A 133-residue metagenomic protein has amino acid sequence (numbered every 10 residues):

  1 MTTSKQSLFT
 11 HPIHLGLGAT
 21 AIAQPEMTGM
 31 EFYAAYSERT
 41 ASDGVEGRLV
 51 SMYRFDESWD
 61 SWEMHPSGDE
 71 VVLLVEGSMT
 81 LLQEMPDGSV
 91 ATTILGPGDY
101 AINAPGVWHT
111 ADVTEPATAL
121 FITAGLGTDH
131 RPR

Functional and structural regions predicted by a protein language model:
M1-S61: A short, N-terminal "cap"/entry segment at the start of jelly-roll beta-barrel domains of the cupin/DSBH fold
T2-L15, T110-R133: Double-stranded beta-helix
V45-E46, F55-W59, S78-T80, D87 (+1 more regions): Short, charged/polar surface micro-motifs in flexible loops or helix N-caps
G47, G68-V71, A117: Short, surface-exposed beta-edge/turn micro-motifs
E57-V71, G88-S89: A short beta-loop-beta micro-motif enriched in histidine and acidic residues
H65, P86, V113-E115: Short glycine/proline-enriched turns and hinge-like loops at secondary-structure junctions
P66-L81, M85, I122: Short, conserved beta-strand element in jelly-roll/cupin
M85-P105: Short acidic-glycine-tyrosine-enriched beta hairpin
